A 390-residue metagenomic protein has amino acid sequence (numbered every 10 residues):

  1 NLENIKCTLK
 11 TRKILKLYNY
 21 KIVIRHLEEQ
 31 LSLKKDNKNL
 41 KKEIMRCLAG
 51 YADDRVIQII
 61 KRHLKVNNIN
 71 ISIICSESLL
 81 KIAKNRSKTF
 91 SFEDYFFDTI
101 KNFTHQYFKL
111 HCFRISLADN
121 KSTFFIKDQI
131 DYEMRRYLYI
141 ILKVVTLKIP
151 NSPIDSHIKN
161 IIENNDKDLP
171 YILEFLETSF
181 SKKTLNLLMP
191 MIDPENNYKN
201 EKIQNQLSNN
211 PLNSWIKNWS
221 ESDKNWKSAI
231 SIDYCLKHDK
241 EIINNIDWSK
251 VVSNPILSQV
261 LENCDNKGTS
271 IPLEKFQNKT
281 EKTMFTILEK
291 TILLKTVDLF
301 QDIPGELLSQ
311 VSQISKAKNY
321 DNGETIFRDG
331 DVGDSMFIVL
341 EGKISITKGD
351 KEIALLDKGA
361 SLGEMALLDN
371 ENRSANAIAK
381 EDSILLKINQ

Functional and structural regions predicted by a protein language model:
N1, C7-Y20, E29, N39-D53 (+9 more regions): Structural detector for internal amphipathic alpha-helices that build alpha-solenoid repeat scaffolds
N1-L2, Y20-K34, D53-K65, K84-K101 (+6 more regions): Amphipathic alpha-helical scaffolding segments comprising HEAT/armadillo-like alpha-solenoid repeats
E3-C7, K34-N37, N67-I71, M134 (+4 more regions): Short inter-helical turns and helix N-cap capping residues of alpha-solenoid HEAT/ARM repeat scaffolds
M191-N225, A229: Alpha-helical adaptor scaffolds
D247-F285: Eukaryotic acidic, Ser/Thr-rich intrinsically disordered low-complexity regions
E281-L293, L307-Q310, N372-R373, K380 (+2 more regions): A small-molecule sensor/coupling module
L288-G349, L356-A360: Regulatory nucleotide-sensing modules
E352-Q390: Cyclic-nucleotide recognition modules
